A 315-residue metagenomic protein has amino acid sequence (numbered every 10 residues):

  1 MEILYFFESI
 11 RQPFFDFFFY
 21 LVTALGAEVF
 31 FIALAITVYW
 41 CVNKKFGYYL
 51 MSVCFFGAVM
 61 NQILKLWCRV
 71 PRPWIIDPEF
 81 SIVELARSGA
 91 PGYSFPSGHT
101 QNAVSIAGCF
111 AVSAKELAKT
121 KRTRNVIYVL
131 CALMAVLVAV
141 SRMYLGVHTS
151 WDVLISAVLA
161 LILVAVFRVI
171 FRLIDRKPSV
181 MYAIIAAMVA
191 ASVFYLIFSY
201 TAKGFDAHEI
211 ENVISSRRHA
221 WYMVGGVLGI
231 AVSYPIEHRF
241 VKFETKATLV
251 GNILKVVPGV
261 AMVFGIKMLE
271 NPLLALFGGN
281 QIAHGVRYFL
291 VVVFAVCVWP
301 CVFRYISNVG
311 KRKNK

Functional and structural regions predicted by a protein language model:
M1-F30, N61-G92, H208-W221, V241 (+3 more regions): N-terminal transmembrane-helix/juxtamembrane module of multi-pass inner/ER membrane proteins
M1-I3, S9, G47-S52, Y93 (+1 more regions): Charged, low-complexity, helix/coiled-coil-prone segments
F18-F19, L34-A35, W40-C41, Y48 (+3 more regions): Membrane-embedded catalytic cores of phosphoryl/pyrophosphoryl-handling enzymes
Y49-W67: N-terminal signal-anchor transmembrane alpha helix
